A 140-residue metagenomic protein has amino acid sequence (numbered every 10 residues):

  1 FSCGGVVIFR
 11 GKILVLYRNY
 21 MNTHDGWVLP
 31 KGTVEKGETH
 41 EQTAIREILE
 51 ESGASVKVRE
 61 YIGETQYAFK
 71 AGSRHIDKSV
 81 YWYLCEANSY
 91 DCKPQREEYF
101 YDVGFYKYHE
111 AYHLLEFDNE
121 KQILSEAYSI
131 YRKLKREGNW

Functional and structural regions predicted by a protein language model:
F1-L29: N-terminal strand-loop-strand
G4, K12-L14, H40-E41, Y61 (+3 more regions): A generic structural signal for ordered secondary structure
Y20, R59, G63, E98 (+2 more regions): Residue-level detector of alpha-helical recognition elements and their boundaries
V34-Q122: Unchanged
H113-W140: Charged phosphate-binding loop/patch that engages nucleotide di/tri-phosphates or the phosphate backbone of nucleic
